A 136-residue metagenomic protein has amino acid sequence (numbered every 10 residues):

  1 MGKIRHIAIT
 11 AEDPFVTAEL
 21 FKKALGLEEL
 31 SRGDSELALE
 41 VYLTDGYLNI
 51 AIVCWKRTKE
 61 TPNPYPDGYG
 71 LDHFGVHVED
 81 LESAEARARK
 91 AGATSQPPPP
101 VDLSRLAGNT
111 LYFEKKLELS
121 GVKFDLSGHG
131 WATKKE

Functional and structural regions predicted by a protein language model:
M1-A18, L71-V78, S127-E136: N-terminal beta-strand motif that seeds the catalytic metal site of vicinal oxygen chelate
G2, A8-I50, K90, P98 (+2 more regions): Core segments of cupin and vicinal oxygen chelate
V16, L81-A86: Short, conserved charged micro-motifs
T44, Y65-G68: A generic structural micro-feature
A51-C54, D125: Conserved beta-strand in the GNAT
K59-T61: A cross-kingdom feature marking solvent-exposed beta-strand/loop segments within repeated, beta-rich binding/scaffold
V76, E85-E136: Vicinal oxygen chelate
